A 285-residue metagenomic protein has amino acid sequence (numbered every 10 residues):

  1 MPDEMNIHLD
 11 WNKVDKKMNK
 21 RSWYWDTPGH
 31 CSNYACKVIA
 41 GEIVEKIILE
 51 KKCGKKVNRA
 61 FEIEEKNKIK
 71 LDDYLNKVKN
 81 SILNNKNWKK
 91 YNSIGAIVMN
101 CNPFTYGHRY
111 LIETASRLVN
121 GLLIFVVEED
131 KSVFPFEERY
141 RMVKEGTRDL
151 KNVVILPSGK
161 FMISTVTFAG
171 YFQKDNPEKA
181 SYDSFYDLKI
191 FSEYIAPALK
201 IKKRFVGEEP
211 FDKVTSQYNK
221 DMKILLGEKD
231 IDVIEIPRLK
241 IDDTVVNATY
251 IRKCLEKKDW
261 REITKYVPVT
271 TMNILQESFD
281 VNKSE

Functional and structural regions predicted by a protein language model:
M1-S22, V38-E42, K46-E50, S158 (+1 more regions): Extracellular serine-dependent O-acyl
W25-G29: Second-shell loop/turn segments in exported
C31-A35: Accessory beta->alpha helical hairpin/"wing" motif in late/C-terminal subdomains of nucleic-acid enzymes
I48-E285: Nucleotidyltransferase catalytic core that binds NTPs
